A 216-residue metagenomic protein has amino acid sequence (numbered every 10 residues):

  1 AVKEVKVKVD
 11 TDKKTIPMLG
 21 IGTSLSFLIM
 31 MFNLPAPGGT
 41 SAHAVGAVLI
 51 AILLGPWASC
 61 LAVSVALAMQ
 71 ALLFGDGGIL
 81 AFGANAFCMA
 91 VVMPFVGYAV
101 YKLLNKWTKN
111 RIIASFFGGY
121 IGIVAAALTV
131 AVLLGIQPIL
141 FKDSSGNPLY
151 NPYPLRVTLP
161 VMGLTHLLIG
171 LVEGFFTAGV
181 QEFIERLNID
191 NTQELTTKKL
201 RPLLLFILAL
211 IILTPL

Functional and structural regions predicted by a protein language model:
A1-E4, D10-T11, I16-P17, P154-L213: Alpha-helical transmembrane segments and their cytosolic interface
A1-I50: Hydrophobic transmembrane alpha-helices
D10-D12, P37, T108, P148-L155: Helix-boundary and loop/linker segments of multi-pass membrane transporters
I16-I21, C60-S64, F87, I113-F117 (+2 more regions): Hydrophobic alpha-helical transmembrane segments
S26-I29, M93, G97, G122-V130 (+4 more regions): Alpha-helical transmembrane segments of multipass membrane proteins
M30-G97: Alpha-helical membrane segments and adjacent membrane-interface helices in multi-pass membrane proteins
M89-A131: Short helix-perturbing small/polar motifs within transmembrane alpha-helices
V132-S145: Membrane-helix interface motif
